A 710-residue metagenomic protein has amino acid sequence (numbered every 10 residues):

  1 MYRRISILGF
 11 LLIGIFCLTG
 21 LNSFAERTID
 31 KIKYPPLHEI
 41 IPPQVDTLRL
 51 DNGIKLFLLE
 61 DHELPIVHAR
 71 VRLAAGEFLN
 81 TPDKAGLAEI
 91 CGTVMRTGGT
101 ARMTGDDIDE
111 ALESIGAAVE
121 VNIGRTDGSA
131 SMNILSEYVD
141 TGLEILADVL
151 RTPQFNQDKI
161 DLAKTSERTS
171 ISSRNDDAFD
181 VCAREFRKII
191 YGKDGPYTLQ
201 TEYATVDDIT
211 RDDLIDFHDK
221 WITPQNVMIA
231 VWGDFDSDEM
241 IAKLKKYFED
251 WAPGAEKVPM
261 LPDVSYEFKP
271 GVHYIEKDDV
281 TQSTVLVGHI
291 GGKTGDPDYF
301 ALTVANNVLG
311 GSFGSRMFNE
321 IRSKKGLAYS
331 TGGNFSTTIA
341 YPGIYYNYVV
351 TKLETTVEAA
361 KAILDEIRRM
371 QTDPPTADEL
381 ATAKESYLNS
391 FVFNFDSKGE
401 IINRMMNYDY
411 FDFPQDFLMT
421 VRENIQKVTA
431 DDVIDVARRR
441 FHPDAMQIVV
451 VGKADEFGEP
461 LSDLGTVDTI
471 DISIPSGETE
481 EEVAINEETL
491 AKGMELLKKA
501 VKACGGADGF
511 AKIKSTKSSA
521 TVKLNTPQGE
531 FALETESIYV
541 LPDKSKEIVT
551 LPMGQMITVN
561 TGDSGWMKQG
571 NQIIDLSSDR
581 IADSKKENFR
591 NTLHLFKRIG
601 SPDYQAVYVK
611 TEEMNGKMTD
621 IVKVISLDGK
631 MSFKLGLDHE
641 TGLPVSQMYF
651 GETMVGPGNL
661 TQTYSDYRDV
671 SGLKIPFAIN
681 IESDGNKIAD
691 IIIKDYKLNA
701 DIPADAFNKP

Functional and structural regions predicted by a protein language model:
M1-F10: Bacterial N-terminal signal peptides that target proteins for export
Y2, A25-R27, R49, D107-E256 (+4 more regions): Charge-rich, well-structured scaffold segments of protease-associated domains
G9-G20: Bacterial N-terminal signal peptides
D61, R70-R72, E256-G314: His/Glu-based metal-binding/catalytic segments typifying zinc-dependent metallopeptidases
R70-N133, P196-Q200, S312-L327, I339 (+1 more regions): M16/MPP (pitrilysin/insulinase) zinc-metallopeptidase core fold and M16-derived inactive scaffolds
S237, N615-K709: Gly/Pro-enriched, hydrophobic low-complexity segments that function as extracytoplasmic propeptides/linkers
M494-I573, Q605-Y608, E613: N-terminal mature ectodomain segment of secretory-pathway/periplasmic proteins
W566-L593: Acidic/charged, solvent-exposed loop-and-adjacent secondary-structure segments enriched in E/D, K/R, S/T, and G/P
